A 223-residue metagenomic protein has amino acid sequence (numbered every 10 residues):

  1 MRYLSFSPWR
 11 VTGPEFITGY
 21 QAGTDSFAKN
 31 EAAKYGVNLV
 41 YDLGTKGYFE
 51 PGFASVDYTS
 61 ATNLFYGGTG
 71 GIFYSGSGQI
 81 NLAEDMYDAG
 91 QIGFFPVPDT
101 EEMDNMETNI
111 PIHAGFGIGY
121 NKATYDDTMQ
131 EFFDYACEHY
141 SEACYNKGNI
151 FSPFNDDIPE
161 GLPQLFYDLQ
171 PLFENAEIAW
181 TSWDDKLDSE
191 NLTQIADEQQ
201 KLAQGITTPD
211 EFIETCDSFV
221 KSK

Functional and structural regions predicted by a protein language model:
M1-D25, Y41: Extracytoplasmic/periplasmic solute-binding protein
A22-A54: Glycine-centered hinge/linker elements that transmit conformational signals in sensory and ligand-binding systems
K46, D85-N149: Extracytoplasmic/periplasmic substrate-recognition and gating elements
G52-Y66: Short helix-initiation/N-cap motifs at beta->coil->alpha
Y58, S75-I80, A114-F116: Beta->alpha turn/N-cap motifs
S60-L64, Q79-Y87: Pocket-flanking alpha-helical
Y66-S75, G90: Alpha-to-beta junction loops
G148-P153, D157, Y167-K223: C-terminal capping/gating helix-and-loop segments adjacent to ligand/active sites or protein-protein/ligand interfaces
